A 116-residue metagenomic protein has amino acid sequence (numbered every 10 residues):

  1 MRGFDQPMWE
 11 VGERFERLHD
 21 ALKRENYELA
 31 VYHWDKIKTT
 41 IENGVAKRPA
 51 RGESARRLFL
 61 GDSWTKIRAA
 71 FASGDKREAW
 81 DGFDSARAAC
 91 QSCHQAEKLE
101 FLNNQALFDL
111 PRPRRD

Functional and structural regions predicted by a protein language model:
M1-D116: Sequence context surrounding c-type heme c attachment/ligation sites in exported
